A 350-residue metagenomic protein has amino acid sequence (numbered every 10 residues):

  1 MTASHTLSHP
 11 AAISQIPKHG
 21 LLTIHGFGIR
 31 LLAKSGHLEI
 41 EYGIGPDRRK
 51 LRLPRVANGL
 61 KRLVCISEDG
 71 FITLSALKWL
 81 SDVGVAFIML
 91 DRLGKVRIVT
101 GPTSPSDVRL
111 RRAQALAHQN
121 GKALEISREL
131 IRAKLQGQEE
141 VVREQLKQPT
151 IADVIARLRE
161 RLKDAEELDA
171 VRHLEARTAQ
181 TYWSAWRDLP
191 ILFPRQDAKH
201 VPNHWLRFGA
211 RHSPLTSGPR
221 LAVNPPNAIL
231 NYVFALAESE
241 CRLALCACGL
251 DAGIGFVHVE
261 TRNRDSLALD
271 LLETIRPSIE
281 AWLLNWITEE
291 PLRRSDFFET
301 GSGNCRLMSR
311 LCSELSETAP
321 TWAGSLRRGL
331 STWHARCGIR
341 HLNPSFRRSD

Functional and structural regions predicted by a protein language model:
T2-H37, E41, D107-D350: Active-site helix-to-loop segments that bind/position phosphate- or nucleotide-bearing substrates and donors across
T2-R92: Terminal-proximal segments
G59-R62, S67-E140: A surface-exposed, charged beta-strand/loop segment in the N-terminal or early-internal portion of soluble proteins
